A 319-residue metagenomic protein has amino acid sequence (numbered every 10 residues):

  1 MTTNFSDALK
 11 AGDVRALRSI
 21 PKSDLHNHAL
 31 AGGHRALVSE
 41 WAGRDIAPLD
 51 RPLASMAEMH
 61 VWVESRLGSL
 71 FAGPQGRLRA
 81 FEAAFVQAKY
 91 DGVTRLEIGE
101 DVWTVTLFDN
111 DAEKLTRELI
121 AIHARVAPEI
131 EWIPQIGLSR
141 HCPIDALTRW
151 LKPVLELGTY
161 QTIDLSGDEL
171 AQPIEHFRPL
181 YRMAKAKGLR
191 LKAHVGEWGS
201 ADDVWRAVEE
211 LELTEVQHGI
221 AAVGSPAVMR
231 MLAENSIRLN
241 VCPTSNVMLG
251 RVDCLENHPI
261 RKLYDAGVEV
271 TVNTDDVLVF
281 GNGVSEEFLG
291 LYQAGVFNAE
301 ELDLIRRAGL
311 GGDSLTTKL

Functional and structural regions predicted by a protein language model:
M1-L189, W198-R206, E210-E215, A221-R238 (+1 more regions): Metal-cofactor-binding active-site regions of metalloenzymes
L191-A193: Conserved hydrophobic beta-strand within the GNAT/NAT acetyltransferase core sheet that lines the active-site cleft
